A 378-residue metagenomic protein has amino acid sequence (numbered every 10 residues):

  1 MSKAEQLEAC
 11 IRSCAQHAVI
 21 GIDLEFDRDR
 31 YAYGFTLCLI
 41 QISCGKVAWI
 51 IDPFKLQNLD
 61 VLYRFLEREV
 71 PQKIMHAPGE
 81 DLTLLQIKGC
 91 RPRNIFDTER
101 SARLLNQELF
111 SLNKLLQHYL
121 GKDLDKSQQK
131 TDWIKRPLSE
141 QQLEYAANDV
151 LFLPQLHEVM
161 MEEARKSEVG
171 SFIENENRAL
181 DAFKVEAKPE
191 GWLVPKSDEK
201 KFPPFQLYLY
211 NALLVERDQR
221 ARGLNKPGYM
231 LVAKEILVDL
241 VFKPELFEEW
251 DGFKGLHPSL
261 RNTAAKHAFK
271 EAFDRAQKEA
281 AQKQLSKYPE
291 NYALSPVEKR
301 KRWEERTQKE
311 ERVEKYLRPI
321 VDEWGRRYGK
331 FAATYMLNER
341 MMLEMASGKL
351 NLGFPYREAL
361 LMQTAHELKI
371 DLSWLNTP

Functional and structural regions predicted by a protein language model:
M1-K114: Conserved RNase H-like, two-metal-ion catalytic cores of nucleic-acid enzymes
M1-R12, D27, T36, S43 (+7 more regions): Extended, intrinsically disordered, low-complexity regulatory regions
L105-N106, L143-A146, P203: Hydrophobic alpha-helical scaffolding
N113-D125: A polyampholytic, Gly/Pro-enriched intrinsically disordered region
L124-K184: Acidic, Mg2+-coordinating catalytic module of metal-dependent nucleases/exonucleases that use a two-metal-ion mechanism
M160-P378: Accessory DNA-binding and partner-docking regions appended to nucleic-acid-acting proteins, especially the terminal
